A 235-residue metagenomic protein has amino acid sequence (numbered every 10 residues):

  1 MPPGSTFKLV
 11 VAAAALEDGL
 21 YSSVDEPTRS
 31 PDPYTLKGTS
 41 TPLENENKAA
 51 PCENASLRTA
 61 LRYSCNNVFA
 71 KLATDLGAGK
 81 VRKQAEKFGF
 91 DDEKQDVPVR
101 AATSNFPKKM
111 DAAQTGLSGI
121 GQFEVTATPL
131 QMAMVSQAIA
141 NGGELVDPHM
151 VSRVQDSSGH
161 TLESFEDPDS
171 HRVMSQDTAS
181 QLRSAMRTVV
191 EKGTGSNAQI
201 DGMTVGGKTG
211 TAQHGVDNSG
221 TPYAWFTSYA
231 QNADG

Functional and structural regions predicted by a protein language model:
M1, A14-G235: Beta-lactam-recognizing serine transpeptidase/beta-lactamase-like catalytic domain environment
